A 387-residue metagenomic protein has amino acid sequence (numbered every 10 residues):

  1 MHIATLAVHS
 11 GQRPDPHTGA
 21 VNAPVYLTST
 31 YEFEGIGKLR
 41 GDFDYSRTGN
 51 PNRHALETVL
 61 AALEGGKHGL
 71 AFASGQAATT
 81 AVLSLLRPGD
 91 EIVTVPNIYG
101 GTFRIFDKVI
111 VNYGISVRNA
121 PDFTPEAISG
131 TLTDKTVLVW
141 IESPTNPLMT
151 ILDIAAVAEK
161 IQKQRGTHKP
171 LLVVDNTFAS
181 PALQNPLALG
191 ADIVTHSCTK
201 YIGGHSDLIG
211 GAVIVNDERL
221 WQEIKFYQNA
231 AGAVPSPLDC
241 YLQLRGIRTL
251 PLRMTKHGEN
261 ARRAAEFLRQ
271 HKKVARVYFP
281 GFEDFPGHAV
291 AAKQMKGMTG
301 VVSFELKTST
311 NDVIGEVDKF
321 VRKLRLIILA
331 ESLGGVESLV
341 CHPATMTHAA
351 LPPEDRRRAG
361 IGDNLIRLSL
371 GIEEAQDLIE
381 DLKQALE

Functional and structural regions predicted by a protein language model:
M1-N50, L56-V59, I366: N-terminal "arm"/small-domain region of PLP-dependent enzymes with the aminotransferase-like
H9, G69-K273, Y278: Conserved PLP-enzyme active-site core in the AAT-like
T30-T80, L85, G101-K108: Conserved N-terminal alpha-helix of the aminotransferase class I/II PLP-enzyme fold
K108, S116-R118, V137, Q164 (+2 more regions): PLP-dependent enzyme catalytic core of the Aspartate aminotransferase-like
L208-G210, G297-V301, D363-R367: Short, solvent-exposed beta-strand edge segments and adjacent coil->beta transition regions
I224, E316-R325, D381-L386: Short amphipathic alpha-helices in soluble, non-transmembrane regions that often serve as interface/regulatory elements
Q243-L252, T299-S309, R367-G371: Short, well-ordered beta-strand elements within core beta-sheets of diverse protein domains
R262-G334, L351-R357: Conserved small-domain helix->loop->beta segment predominantly found in fold-type I
